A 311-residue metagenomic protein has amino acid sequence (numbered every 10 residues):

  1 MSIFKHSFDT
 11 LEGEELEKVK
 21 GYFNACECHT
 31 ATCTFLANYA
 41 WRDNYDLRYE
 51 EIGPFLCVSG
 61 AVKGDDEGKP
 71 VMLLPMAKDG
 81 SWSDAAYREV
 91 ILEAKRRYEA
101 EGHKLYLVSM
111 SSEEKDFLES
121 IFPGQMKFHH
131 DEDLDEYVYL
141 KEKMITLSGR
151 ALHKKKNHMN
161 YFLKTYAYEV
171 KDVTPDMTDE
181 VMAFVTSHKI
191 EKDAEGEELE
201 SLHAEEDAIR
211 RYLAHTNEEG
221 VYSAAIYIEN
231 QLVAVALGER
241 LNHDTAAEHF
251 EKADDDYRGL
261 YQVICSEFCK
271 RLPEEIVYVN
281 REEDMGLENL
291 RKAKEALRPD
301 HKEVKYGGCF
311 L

Functional and structural regions predicted by a protein language model:
S2-F55, G60: Amide-forming acyltransferase catalytic core, primarily the GNAT-like/NAT-type and related acyltransferase folds
V19, F162, K294: A residue-level signal for conserved active-site and pocket-lining positions in enzyme catalytic cores
F35-E113, Y227-D255: Conserved donor-binding loop and adjoining core beta-sheet/short helix segment in diverse acyl/aminoacyl transferases
Y106-L107, K171, Y278-R281: Short catalytic-loop micro-motif centered on adjacent basic/acidic residues
E114-F128, N157, M285-K302: Conserved active-site alpha-helix within GNAT-family acetyltransferase domains
P123-L199: Acyltransferase donor/substrate-recognition loop-hinge adjacent to the catalytic core
D176, E180-Q231: Short, conserved active-site entrance elements at the starts or edges of catalytic domains
G220-L311: Aromatic (often tryptophan-rich) hydrophobic motifs at membrane interfaces
